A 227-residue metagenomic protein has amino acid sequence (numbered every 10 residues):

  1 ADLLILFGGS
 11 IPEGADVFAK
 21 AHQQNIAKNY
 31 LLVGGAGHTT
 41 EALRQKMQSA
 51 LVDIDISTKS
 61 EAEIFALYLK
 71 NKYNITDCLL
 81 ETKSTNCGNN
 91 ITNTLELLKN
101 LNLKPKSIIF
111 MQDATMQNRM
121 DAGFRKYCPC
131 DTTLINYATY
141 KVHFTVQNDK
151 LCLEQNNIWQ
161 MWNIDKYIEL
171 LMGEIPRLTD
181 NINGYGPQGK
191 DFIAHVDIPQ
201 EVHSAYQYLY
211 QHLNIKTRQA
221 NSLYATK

Functional and structural regions predicted by a protein language model:
A1-I164, H212, K216-K227: A structural signal for short, hydrophobic/glycine-enriched beta-strand patches
F144-Y210: A conserved mid-domain beta-alpha-beta active-site/ligand-binding segment of alpha/beta enzyme cores
